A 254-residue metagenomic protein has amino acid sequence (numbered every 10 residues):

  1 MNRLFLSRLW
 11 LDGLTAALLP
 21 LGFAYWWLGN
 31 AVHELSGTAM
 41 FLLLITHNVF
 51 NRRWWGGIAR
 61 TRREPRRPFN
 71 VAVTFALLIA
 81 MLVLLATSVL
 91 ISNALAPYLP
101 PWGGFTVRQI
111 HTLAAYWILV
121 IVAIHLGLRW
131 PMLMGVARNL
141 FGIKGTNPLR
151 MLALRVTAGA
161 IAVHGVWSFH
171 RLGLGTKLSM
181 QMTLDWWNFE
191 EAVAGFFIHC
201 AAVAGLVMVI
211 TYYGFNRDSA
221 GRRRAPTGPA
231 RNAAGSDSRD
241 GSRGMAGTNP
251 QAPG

Functional and structural regions predicted by a protein language model:
M1-G254: Membrane-embedded alpha-helical bundles that constitute the cytochrome b-like, heme-associated redox core of multi-pass
